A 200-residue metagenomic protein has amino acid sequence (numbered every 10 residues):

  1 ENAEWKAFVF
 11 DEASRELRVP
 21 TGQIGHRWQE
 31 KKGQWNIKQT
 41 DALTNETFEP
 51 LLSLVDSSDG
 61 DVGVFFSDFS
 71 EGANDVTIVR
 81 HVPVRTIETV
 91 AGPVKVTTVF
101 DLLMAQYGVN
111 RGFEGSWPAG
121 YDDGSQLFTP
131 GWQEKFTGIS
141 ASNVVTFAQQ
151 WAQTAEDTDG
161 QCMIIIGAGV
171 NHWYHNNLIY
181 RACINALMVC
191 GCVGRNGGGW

Functional and structural regions predicted by a protein language model:
E1-D157: Long, well-ordered, tryptophan-enriched scaffold segments
G124-S125, G131, N143, F147 (+1 more regions): A glycine-rich, hydrophobic/aromatic-adjacent loop/helix-cap motif
